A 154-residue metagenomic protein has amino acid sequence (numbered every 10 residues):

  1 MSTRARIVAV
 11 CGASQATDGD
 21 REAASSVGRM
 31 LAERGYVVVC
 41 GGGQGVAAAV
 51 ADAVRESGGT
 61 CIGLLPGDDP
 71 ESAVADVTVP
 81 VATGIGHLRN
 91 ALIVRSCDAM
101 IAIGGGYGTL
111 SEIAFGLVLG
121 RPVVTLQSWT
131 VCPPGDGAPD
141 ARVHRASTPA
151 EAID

Functional and structural regions predicted by a protein language model:
T3-D18, G28-R34: Generic N-terminal amphipathic, Lys/Arg-enriched alpha-helix
I7, V37, T60, P122: Residues at the starts of beta-strands that form the adenosine-phosphate
E22, S26-A32, Q44-L119, T125-C132: Acidic/glycine-enriched connector segments
S25-G28, P149-I153: Short, amphipathic alpha-helical "lid/cap" segments that border enzyme active or binding sites
G35-V38, A141-R142: Short active-site oxyanion
V39-G41, G63-L64, R145: General beta-strand structural signal in soluble alpha/beta enzymes
P80-G84, L126, A141-A152: Short acidic-hydrophobic, aromatic-tinged amphipathic segments that line or gate anion-handling sites
S96, P133-A138, R145-A146: Mg2+-dependent phosphoryl-transfer enzymes with acidic/Ser/Thr/Gly-rich catalytic loops
